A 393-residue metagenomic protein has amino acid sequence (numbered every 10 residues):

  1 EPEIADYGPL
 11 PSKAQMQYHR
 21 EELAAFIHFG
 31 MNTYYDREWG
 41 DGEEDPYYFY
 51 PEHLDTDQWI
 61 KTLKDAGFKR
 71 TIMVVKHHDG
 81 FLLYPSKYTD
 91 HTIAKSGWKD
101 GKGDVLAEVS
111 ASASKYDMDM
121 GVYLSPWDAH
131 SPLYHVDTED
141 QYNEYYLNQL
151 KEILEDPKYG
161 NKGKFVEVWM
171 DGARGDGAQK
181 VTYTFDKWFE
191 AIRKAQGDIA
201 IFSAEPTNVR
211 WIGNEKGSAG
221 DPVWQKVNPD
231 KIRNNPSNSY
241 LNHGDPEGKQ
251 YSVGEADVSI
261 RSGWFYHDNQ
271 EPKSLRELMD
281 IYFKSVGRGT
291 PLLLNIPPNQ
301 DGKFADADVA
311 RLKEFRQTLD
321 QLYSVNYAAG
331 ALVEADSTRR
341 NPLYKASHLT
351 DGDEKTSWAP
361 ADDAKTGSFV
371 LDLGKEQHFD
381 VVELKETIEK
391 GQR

Functional and structural regions predicted by a protein language model:
E1-D363, E383-E386, K390-Q392: Mature catalytic domains of secreted/periplasmic carbohydrate-active enzymes
A335, L371-L373: Hydrophobic residues in beta-strands and at strand termini
K365-T366, G374-V381: Extended extracellular/luminal ectodomain segments enriched in beta-structured repeat modules
